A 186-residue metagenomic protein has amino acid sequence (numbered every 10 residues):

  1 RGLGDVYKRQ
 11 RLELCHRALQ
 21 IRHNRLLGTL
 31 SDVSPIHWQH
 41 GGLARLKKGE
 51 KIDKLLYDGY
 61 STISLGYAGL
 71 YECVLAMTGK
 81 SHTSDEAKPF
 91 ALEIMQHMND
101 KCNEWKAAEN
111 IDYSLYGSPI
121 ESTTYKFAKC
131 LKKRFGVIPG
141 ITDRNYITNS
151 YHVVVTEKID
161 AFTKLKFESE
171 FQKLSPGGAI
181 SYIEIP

Functional and structural regions predicted by a protein language model:
G2-Y7: Short, small-residue-biased leader/transition segments that mark boundaries at the very start of proteins
R9-G59, D100, I120, Y125 (+1 more regions): Accessory "access/gating" subregions that flank catalytic or transport cores
I21-R25, K54-Y57, M77-T83, K101-D112: Secondary-structure transition/capping motifs at alpha-helix termini and the adjoining loop/turn into the next element
W38-G42, L55-G66, A87-F90, I94 (+2 more regions): Secondary-structure capping and boundary motifs in well-ordered enzyme cores
I63-A76: Contiguous, well-ordered alpha-helical segments that form the cores/surfaces of helical PPI scaffolds
Y71-E72, G79-S81, E121-K126: Flexible loop/turn segments at secondary-structure boundaries
D85-T124: Gly/Pro-rich turn-and-neighbor structural signature
I120-Y125, L131-P186: Catalytic alpha/beta core of large soluble enzyme barrels
